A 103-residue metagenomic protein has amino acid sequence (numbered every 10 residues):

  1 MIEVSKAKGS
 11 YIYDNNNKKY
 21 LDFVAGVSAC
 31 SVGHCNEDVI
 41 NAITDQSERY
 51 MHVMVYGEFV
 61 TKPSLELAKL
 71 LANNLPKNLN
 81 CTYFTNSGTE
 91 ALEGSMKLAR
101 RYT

Functional and structural regions predicted by a protein language model:
M1-K8, R49-Y50, S64: Active-site-adjacent loop/helix segments that line or gate small-molecule/cofactor pockets in enzymes
I2-F23: Active-site and channel-lining beta-strand-loop segments that bind or position nucleotide-derived/phosphorylated
K19-T103: Glycine-rich loop-to-alpha-helix module at the N-terminal edge of alpha/beta enzyme cores
